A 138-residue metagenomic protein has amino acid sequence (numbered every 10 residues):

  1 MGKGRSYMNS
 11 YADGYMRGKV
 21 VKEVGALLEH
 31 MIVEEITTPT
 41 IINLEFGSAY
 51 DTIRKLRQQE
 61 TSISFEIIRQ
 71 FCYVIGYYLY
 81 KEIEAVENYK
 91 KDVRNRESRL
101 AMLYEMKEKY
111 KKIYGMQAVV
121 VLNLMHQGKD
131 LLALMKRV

Functional and structural regions predicted by a protein language model:
G2-I41, M135: A short, Lys/Arg-rich alpha-helix, primarily the initiator
K3-Y7, G14, G18, E82-V138: Short, charged recognition helix plus adjacent turn of helix-turn-helix-like nucleic-acid-binding domains
M31-E34, Q59-E60, I113: Histidine kinase transmitter module recognition
T38-P39, Y50, L79: Residue-level detector of short coil/turn "hinge" positions at structural boundaries
L44-I63: Recognition helix of helix-turn-helix/homeodomain-like DNA-binding domains that insert into the DNA major groove
Q59-Y73: Short, basic-rich loop-to-helix N-cap that marks the start of a DNA-contacting helix
I75-Y77: Short, basic amphipathic alpha-helical segments that act as recognition/interaction helices in nucleic-acid-binding
